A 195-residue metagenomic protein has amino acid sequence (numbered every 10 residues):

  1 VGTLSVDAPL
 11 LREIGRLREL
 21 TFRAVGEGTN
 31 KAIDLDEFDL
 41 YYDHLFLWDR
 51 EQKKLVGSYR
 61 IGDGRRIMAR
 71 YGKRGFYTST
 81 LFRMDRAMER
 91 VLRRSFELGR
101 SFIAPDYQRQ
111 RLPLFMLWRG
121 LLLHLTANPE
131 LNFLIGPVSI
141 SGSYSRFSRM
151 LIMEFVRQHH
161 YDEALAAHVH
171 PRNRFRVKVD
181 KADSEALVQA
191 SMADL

Functional and structural regions predicted by a protein language model:
V1-E51, V56-G57: Short amphipathic alpha-helix that is part of the acyltransferase structural core
T3, D63, R100: Pocket-edge structural micro-motifs
Y59-R65: Short beta->alpha transition motifs characteristic of CBS
I67-L195: Acyl-donor binding region in acyl/amide transferases
